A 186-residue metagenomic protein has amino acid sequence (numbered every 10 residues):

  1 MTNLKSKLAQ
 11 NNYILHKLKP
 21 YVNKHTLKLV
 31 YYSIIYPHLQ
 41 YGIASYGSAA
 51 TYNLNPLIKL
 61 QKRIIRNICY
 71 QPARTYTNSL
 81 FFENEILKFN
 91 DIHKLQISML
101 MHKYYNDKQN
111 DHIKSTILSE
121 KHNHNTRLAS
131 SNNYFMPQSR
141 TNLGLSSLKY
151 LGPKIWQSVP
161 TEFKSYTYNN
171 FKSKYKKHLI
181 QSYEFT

Functional and structural regions predicted by a protein language model:
M1-T186: Hydrophobic/basic alpha-helical segments
